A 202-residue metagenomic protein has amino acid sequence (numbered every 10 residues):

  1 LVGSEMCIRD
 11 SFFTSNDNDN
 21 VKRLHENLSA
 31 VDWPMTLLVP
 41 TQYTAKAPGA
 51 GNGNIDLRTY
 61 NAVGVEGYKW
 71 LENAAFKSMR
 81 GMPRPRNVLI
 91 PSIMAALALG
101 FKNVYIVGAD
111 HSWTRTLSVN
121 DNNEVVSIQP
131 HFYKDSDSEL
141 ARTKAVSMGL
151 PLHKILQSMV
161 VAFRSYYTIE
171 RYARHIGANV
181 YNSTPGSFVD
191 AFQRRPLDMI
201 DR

Functional and structural regions predicted by a protein language model:
L1-I8: Short, small-residue-biased leader/transition segments that mark boundaries at the very start of proteins
T14-Y68, V160, R174: Ligand-binding beta-strand-loop-alpha-helix segment within the catalytic cores of soluble metabolic enzymes
N27-T36, S92, L99-F101, S165-Y181: A structural motif corresponding to the C-terminal end of an alpha-helix and its immediate exit/capping segment
N52-R58, D110-D135: Short, surface-exposed, charged loop/turn segments at secondary-structure junctions
V63-R80: A short, charged helix-loop
G81-N120, L150-S165, Y181-P185: Glycine-rich anion-binding loop/nest that anchors nucleotide
Y133-S187: Polyanion-binding loop/helix "lid" in catalytic or ligand-binding cores
F163, P185, A191, L197-I200: Long, compositionally biased charged/polar accessory segments in the mid-to-C-terminal portions of proteins
